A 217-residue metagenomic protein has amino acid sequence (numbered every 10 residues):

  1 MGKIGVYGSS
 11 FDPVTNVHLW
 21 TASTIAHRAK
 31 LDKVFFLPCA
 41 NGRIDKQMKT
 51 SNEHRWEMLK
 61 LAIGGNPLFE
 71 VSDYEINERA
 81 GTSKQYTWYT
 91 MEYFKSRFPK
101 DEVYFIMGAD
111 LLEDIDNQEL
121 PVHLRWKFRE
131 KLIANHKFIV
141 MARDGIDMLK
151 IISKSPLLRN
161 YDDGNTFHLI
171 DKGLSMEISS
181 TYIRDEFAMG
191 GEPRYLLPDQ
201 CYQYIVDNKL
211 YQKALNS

Functional and structural regions predicted by a protein language model:
M1-S217: Nucleotidyltransferase catalytic core that binds NTPs
